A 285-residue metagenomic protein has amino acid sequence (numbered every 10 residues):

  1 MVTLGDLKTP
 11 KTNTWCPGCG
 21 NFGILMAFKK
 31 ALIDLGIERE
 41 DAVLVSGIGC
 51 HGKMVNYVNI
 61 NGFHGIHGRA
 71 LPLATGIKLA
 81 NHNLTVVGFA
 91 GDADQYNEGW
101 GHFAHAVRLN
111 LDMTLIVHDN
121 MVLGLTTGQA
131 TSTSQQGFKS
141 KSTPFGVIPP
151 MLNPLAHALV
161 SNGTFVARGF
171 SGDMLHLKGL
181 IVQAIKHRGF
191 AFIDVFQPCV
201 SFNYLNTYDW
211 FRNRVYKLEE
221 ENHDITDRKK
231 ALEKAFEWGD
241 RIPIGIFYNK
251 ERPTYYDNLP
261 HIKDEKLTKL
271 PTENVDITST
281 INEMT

Functional and structural regions predicted by a protein language model:
M1, P10, C199-T285: Flexible, low-complexity linker and terminal segments
L4-I66: Active-site diphosphate/adenylate-binding microenvironment
K11, E38-A42, A80-V86, R108-M113 (+4 more regions): Short coil/turn connectors at secondary-structure junctions
S46, C50-L123: Thiamine diphosphate
I48-C50, N120-V122, D173, F196-F202 (+1 more regions): Glycine-rich beta-alpha junction loops
D94-N97, G169-K178, H223-R228: Active-site glycine- and acidic-residue-rich loops that bind and position anionic ligands or nucleotide-like cofactors
Q129-Q136, M174, I181-F190, N203-L218 (+1 more regions): Short, surface-exposed, charged loop/turn segments at secondary-structure junctions
T131-A184: Conserved thiamine diphosphate
